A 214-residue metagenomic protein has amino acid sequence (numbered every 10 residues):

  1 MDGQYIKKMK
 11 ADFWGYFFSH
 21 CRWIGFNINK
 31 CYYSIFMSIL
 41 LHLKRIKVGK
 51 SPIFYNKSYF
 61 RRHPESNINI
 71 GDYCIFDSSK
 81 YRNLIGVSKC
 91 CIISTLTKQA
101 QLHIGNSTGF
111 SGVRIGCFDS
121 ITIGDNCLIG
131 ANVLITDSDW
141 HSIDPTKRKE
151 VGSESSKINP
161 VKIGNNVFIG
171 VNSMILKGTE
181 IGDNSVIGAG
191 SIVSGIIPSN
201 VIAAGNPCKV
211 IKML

Functional and structural regions predicted by a protein language model:
M1-T136, G164-N165, I175, D183 (+1 more regions): Domain-scale signature associated with acetyltransferase and cell-envelope carbohydrate enzymes
I92-K98, E150-V161: A short acidic, glycine-rich active-site loop that binds or catalyzes chemistry on phosphate/adenosine moieties
G112, V171, L176-K177, A189: Conserved beta-strand->loop/alpha-helix structural units within folded catalytic cores of enzymes with alpha/beta
G124-I158: Histidine/lysine/aspartate-rich catalytic loop segments that bind and position anionic ligands
I143, G195, V210-M213: A short beta-to-alpha transition loop/helix N-cap that caps and shapes the active-site region
T179-A204, C208: C-terminal/domain-terminus segments
